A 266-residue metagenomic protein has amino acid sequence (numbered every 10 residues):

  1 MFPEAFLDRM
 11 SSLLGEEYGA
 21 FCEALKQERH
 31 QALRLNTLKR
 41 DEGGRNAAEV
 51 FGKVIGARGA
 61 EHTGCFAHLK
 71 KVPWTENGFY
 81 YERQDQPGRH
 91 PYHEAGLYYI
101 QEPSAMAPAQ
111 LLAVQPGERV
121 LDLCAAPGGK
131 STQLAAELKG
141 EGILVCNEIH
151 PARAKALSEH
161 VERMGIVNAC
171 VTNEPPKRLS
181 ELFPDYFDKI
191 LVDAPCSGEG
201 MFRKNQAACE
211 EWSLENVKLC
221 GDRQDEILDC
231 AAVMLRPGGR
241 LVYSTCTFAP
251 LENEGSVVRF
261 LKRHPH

Functional and structural regions predicted by a protein language model:
M1-H266: S-adenosylmethionine
